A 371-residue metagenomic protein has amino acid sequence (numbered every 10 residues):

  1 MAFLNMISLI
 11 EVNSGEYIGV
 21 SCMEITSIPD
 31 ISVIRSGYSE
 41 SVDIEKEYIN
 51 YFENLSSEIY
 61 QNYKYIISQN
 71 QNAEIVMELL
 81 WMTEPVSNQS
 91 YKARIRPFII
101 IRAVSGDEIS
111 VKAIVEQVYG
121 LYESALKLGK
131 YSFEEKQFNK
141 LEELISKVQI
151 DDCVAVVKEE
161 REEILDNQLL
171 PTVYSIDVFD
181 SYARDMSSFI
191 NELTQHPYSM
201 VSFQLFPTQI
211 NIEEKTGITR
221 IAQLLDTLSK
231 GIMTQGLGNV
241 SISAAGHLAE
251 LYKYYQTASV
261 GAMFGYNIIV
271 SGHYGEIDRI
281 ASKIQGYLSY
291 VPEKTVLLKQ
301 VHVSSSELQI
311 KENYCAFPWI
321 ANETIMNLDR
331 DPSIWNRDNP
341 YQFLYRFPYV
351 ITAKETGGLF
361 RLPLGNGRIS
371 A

Functional and structural regions predicted by a protein language model:
M1-I369: Extended, folded cores of ATP/NTP-driven motor/assembly subunits in large transport and secretion machines
